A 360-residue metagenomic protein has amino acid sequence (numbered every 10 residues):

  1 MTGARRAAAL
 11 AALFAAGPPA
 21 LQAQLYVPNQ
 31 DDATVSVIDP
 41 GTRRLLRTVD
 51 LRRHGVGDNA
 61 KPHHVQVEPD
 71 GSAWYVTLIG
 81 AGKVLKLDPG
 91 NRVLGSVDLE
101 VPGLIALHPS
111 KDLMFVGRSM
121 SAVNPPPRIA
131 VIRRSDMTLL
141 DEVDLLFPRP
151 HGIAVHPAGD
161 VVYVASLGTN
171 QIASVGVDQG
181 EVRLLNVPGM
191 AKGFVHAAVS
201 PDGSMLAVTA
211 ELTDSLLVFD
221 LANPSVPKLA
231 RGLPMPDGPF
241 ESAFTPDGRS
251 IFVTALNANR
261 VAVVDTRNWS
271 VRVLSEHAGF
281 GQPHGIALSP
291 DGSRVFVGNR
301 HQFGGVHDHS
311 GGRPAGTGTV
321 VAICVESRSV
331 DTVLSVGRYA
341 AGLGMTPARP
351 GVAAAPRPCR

Functional and structural regions predicted by a protein language model:
M1-A9: Bacterial N-terminal signal peptides that target proteins for export
A9-A20: Hydrophobic h-region of N-terminal signal peptides that target proteins for export in Gram-negative bacteria
P19-R360: Predominantly soluble domains enriched in secretory-pathway, periplasmic, or organellar proteins
